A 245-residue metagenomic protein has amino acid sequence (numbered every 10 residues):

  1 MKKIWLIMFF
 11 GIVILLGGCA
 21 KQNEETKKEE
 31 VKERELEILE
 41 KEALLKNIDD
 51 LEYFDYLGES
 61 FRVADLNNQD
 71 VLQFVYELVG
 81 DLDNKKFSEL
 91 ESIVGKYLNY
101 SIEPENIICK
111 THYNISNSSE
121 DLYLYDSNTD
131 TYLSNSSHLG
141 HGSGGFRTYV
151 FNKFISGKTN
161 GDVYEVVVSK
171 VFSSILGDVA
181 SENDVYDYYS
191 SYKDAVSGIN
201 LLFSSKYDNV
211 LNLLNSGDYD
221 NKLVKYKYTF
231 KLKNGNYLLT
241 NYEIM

Functional and structural regions predicted by a protein language model:
M1-I4: Positively charged n-region of N-terminal signal peptides that target proteins for export
L6-I14: Hydrophobic helical h-region of N-terminal Sec-dependent signal peptides in bacterial secretory/periplasmic proteins
L16-G18: C-terminal motif of bacterial Sec signal peptides marking the signal peptidase cleavage site
A20-Q22: Bacterial signal peptide processing site
R34-F151: Core segments of small alpha/beta cavity-forming domains
G145-V150, N221-K227: Short, surface-exposed coil-to-beta transition loops
V168-N221: Mixed-charge, low-complexity intrinsically disordered segments
L223-M245: Short beta-strand edge/turn micro-motifs at domain boundaries
